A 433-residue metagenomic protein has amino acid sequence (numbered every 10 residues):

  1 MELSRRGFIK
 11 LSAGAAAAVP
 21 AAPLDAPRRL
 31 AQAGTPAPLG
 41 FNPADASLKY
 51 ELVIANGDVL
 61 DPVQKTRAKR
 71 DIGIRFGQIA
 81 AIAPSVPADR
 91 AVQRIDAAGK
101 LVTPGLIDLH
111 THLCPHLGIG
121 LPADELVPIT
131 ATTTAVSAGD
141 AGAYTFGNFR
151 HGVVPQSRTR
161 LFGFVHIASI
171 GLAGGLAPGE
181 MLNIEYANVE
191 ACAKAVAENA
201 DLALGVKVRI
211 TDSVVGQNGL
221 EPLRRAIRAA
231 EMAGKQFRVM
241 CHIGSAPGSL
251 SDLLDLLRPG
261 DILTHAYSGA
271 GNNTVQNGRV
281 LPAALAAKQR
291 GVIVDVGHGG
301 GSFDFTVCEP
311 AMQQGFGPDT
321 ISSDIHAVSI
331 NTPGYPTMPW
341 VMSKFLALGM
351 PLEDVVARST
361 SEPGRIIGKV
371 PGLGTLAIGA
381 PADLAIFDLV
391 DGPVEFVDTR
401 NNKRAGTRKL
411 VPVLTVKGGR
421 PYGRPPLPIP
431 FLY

Functional and structural regions predicted by a protein language model:
M1-A16: N-terminal secretory signal peptides and thylakoid transit peptides that target proteins across membranes
G34-V53, V59-T103: Histidine-rich, glycine-flanked metal-binding segment
G57, G77, G99, A131 (+6 more regions): Divalent metal-coordination and catalytic microenvironments
G57, P381-Y433: C-terminal cap of metal-dependent C-N hydrolases
K100-P122: Di-metal (Zn2+ and/or Mg2+/Mn2+) metal-binding site signature of metallo-dependent hydrolases with the MBL/beta-CASP
D124-I210: Divalent-metal coordination cores built from histidine and acidic residues
V208-T332: Active-site core of metal-dependent hydrolases
T306-L389: His/Asp/Glu-enriched, well-ordered alpha-helical/loop segment that forms or immediately abuts the divalent-metal
